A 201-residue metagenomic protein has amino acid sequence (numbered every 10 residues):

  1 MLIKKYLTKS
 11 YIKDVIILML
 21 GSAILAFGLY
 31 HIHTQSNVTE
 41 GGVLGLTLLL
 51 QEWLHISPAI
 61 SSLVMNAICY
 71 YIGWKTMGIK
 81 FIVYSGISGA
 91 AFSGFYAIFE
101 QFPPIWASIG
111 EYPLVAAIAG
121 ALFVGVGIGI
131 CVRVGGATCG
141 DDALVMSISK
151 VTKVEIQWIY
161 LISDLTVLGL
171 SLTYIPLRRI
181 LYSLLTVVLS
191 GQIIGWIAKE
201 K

Functional and structural regions predicted by a protein language model:
L2-K201: Core subunits and conserved enzymes of cellular information-processing and envelope-translocation systems across
